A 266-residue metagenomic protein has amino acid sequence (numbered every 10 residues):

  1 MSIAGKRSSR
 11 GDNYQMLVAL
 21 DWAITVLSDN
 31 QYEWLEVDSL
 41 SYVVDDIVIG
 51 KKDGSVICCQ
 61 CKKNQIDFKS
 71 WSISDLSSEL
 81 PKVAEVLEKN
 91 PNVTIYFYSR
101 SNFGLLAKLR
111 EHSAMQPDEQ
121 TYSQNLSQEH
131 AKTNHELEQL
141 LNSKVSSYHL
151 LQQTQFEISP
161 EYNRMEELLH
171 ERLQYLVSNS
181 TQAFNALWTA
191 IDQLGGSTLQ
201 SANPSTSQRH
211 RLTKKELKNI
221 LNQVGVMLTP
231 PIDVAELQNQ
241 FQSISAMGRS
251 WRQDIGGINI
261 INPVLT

Functional and structural regions predicted by a protein language model:
M1-R10, C61-T266: Acidic metal-coordinating catalytic centers involved in nucleic-acid phosphodiester chemistry
S8-S9, Q15-P81: Catalytic centers of nucleases
